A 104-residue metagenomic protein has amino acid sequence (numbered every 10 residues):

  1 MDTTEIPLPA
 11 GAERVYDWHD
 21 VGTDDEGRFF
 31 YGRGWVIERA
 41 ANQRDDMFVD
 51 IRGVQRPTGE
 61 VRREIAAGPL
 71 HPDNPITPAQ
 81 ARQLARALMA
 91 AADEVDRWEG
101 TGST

Functional and structural regions predicted by a protein language model:
M1-T104: Positively charged, low-complexity terminal tracts and the immediately adjacent first secondary-structure elements
